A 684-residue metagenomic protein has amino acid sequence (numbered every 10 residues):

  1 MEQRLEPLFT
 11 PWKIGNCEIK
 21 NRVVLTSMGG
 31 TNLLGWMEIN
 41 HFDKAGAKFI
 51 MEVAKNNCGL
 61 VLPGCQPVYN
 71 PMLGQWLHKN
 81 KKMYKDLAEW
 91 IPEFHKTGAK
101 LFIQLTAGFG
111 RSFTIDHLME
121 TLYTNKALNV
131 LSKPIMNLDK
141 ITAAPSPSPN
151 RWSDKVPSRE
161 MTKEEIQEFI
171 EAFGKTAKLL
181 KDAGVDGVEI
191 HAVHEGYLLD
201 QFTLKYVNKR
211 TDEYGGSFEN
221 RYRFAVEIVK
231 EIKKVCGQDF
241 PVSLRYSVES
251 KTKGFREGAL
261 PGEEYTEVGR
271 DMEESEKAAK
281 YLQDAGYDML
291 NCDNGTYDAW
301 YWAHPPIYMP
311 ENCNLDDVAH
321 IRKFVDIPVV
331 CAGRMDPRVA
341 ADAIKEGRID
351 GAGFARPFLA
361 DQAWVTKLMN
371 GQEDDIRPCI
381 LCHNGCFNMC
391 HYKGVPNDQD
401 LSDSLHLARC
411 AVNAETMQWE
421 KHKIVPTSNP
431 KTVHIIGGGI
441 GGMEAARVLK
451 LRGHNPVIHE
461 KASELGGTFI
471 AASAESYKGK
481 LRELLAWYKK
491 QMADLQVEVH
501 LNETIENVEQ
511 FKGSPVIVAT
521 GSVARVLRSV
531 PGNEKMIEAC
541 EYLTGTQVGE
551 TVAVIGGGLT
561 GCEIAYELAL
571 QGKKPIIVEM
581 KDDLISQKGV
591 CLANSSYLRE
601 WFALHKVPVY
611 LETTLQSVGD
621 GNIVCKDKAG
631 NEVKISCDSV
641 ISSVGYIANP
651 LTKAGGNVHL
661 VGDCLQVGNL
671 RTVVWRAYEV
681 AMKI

Functional and structural regions predicted by a protein language model:
M1-I436, I440, E444, V448-L451 (+1 more regions): Flavin-dependent oxidoreductase catalytic cores
Q3-W12, D43-K44, E415-E420, Q496-E503 (+2 more regions): Short gly/ser/thr-rich secondary-structure transition/capping motifs
W36-N40, P305, Q587-C591, R671-T672: Short, solvent-exposed loop/turn segments at secondary-structure boundaries
G333, S463, L485, L501-T504 (+4 more regions): Short loop/edge segments at beta-strand edges and connector loops that shape dinucleotide/nucleotide cofactor-binding
A341-F354, F358-A363, D374, Y488-K489 (+5 more regions): C-terminal structured "cap/appendage" subdomains that terminate the fold
T427-H459, H500-S514, A519-V530, A539-V590 (+2 more regions): Rossmann-like dinucleotide/flavin-binding elements
N455-L495, E567-T613: Rossmann-like dinucleotide-binding cores of NAD(P)H-dependent redox enzymes
